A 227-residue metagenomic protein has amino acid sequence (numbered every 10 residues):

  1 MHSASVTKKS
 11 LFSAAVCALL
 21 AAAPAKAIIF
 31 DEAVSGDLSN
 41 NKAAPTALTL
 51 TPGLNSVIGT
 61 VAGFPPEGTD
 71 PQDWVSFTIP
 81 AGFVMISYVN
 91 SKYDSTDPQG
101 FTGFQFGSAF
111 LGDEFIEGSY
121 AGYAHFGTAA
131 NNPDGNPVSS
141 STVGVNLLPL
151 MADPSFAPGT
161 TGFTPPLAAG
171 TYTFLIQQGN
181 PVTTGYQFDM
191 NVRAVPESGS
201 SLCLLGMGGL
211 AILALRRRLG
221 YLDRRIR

Functional and structural regions predicted by a protein language model:
H2-F12, G199: Bacterial N-terminal signal peptides that target proteins for export
S13-A21, G209: Bacterial N-terminal signal peptides
A23-A27: Sec/Tat signal peptide C-region and signal peptidase I cleavage site
I28-P52: Predominantly extracellular/luminal regions of secreted and cell-surface proteins, especially disulfide-bonded
T60-P158, L167-T171, Q177-P181, V192-A194: Acidic, Ser/Thr/Pro-rich low-complexity intrinsically disordered segments
V182-Q187: Extracellular carbohydrate recognition
E197-R216: A short, hydrophobic C-terminal helix/tail in secreted or cell-surface proteins
L213-R227: C-terminal membrane-anchoring or membrane-association module
